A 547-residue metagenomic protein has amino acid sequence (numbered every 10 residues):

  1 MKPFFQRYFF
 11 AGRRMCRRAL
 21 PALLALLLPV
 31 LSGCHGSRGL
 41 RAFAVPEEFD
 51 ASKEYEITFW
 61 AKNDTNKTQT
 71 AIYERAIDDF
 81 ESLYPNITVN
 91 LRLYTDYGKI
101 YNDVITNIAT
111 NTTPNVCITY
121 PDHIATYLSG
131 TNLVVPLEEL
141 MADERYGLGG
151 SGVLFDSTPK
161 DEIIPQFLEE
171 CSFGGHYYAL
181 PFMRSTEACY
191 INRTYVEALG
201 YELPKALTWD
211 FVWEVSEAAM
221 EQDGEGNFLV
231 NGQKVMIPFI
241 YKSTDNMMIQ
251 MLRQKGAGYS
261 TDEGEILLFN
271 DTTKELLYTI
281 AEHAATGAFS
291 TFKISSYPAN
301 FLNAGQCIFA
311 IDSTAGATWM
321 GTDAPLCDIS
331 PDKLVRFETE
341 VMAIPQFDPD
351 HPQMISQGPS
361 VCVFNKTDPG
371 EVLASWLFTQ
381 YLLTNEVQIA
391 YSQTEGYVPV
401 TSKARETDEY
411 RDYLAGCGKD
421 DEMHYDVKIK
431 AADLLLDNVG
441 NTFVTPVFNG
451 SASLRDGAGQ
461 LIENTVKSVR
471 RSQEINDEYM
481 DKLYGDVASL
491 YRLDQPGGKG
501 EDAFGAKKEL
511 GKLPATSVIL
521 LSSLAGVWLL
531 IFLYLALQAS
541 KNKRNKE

Functional and structural regions predicted by a protein language model:
M1-I57, R492-E547: Short, low-complexity disordered leader/linker segments with a strong preference for bacterial N-terminal type II
E54-F59, N63-A125, N300: Early extracytoplasmic/lumenal segment of secretory-pathway proteins
P121-T186, F228-G232, S330-P345: Hinge/lid segment of periplasmic solute-binding proteins
E169-F182, E187, F211-I266: Extracytoplasmic/periplasmic solute-binding protein
V215-E217, D262-S295, T339-E340, I344: Glycine-centered hinge/linker elements that transmit conformational signals in sensory and ligand-binding systems
Y278, E282-F289, P325-A404: Extracytoplasmic/periplasmic substrate-recognition and gating elements
T339-Q346, Q393-Q460, N464-V466: Long, aromatic- and glycine/proline-rich binding clefts that accommodate carbohydrate-like moieties
V427-E547: Conserved C-terminal helix/tail region of periplasmic/extracytoplasmic solute-binding proteins
